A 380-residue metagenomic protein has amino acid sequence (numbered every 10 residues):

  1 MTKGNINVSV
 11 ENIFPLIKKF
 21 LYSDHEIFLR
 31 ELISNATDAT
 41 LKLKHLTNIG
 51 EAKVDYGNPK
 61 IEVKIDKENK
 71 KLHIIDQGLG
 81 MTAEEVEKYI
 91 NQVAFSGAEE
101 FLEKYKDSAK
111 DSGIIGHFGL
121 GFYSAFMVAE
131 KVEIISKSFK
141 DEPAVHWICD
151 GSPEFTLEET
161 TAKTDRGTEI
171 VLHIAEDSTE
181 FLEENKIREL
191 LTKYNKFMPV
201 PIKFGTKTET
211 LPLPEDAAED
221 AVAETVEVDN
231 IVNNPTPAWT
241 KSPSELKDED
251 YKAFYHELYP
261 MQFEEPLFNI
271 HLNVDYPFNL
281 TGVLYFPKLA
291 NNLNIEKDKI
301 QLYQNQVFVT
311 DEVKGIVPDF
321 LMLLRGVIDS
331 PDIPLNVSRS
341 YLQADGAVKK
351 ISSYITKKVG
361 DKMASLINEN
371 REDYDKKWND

Functional and structural regions predicted by a protein language model:
M1-E176, E180-F181, E189, K196 (+1 more regions): GHKL (Bergerat-fold) ATPase N-terminal catalytic module, capturing the glycine-rich phosphate-binding loop and acidic
I114, V132-E154, A175-T179, N185-D380: GHKL/Bergerat-fold ATPase module in large chromosome/replication-associated machines
